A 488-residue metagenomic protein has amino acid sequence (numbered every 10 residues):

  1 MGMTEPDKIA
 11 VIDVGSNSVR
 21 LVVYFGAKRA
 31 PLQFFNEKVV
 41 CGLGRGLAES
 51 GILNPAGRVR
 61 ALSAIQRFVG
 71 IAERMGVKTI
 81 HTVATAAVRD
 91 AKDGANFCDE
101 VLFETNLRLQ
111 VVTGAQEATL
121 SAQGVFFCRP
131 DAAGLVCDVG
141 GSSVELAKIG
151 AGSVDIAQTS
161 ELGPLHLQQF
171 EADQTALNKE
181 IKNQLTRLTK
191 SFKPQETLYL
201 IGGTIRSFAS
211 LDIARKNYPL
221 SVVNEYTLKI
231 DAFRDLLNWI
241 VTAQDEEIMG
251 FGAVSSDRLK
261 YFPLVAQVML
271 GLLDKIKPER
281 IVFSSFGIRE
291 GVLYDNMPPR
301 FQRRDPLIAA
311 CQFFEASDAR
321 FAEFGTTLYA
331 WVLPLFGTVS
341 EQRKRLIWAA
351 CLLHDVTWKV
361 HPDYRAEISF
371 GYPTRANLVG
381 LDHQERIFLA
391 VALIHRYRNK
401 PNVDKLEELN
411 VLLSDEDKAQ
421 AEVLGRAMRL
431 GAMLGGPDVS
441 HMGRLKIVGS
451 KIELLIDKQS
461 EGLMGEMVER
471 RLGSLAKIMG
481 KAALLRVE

Functional and structural regions predicted by a protein language model:
M1-L32, N36-K38: Early-domain small/polar-rich strand-loop-helix modules and first-structured segments of the mature chain
T4-I9, V23-G26, G42, G46-E73 (+8 more regions): Helical "lid/coupling" subdomains associated with nucleotide-phosphate turnover
A10-I12, H81, L135-C137: Short aromatic-hydrophobic micro-motifs that form the base-stacking/packing surface for donor nucleotide recognition
D13-S18, C137-S143, I201-T204, S285: A short acidic Gly-Thr/Ser loop motif
G15, A84-T85: A secondary-structure boundary/capping signal
L463-A482: Short, non-transmembrane amphipathic alpha-helical segments
R486-E488: Short proline/glycine- and acidic-rich turn/helix-capping motifs at secondary-structure junctions
